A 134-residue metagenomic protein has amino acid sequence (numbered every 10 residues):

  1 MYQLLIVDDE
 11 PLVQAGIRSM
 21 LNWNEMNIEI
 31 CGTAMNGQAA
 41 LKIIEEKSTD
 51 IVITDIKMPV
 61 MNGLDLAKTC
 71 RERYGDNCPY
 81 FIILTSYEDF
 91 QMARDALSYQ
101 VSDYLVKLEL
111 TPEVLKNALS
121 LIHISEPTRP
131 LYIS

Functional and structural regions predicted by a protein language model:
D8, D55: Active-site residues of response regulator receiver
P11-G32: Two-component/phosphorelay signaling modules centered on CheY-like receiver
N27-M35, I43, A93: Short hydrophobic/Thr-rich beta-strand motif most characteristic of the beta2 strand and flanking loop of CheY-like
N36-A39, N62-D65: Acidic catalytic/metal-coordinating carboxylates
T49, G63, L97-S102: As written
M58: Receiver (REC) domain active-site loop signature in two-component systems and cognate sites in sensor histidine kinases
I122-S134: Single conserved hydrophobic/aromatic residue that forms the stacking wall/gate of nucleotide- or nucleobase-binding
